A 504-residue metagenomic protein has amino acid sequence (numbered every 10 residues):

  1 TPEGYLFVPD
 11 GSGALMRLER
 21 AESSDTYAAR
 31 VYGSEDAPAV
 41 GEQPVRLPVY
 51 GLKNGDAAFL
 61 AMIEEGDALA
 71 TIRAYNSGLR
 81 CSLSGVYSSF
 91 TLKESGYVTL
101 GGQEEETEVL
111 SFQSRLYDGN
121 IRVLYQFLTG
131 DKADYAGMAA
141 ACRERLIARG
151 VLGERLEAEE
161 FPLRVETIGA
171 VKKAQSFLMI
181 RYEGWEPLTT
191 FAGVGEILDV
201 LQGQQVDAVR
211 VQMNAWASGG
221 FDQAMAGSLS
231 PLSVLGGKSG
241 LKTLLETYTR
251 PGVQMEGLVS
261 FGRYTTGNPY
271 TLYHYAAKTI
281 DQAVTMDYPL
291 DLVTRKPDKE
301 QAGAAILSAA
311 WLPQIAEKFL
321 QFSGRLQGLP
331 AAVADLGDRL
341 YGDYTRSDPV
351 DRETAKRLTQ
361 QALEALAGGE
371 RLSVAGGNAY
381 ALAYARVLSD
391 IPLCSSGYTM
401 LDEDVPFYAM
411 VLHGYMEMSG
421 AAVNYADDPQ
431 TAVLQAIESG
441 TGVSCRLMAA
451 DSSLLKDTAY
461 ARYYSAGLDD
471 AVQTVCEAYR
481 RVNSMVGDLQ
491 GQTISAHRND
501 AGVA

Functional and structural regions predicted by a protein language model:
T1-L188, G195-V209: Carbohydrate-recognition beta-sandwich/jelly-roll modules in extracellular/periplasmic carbohydrate-active proteins
P9, G219-D222, G236, G414 (+1 more regions): Glycine-centered flexibility motif
V40-V98, Q103, T107-E108, S114-R115 (+3 more regions): Active-site-proximal substrate-binding groove within the catalytic cores of carbohydrate-active enzymes
E159-E246, R250-Q314, G342: Aromatic-lined carbohydrate-binding/catalytic grooves of carbohydrate-active enzymes
Q212-N214, E256-L258, V333-L336, S373-A375: Generic beta-strand/beta-sheet core signal
